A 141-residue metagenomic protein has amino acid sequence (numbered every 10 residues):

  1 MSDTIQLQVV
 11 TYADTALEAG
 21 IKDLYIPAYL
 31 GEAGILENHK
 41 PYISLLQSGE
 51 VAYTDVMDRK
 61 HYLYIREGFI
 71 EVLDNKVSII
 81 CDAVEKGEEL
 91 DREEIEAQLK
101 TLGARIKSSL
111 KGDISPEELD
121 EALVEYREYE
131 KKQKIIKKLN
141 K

Functional and structural regions predicted by a protein language model:
M1-T4, K141: Short, charged, intrinsically disordered terminal tails
S2, S44, S48, S78 (+2 more regions): Generic serine detector
Q8, A13-E96, K100-G103: Compact, glycine-rich, soluble single-domain proteins
E88-K141: Acidic/glycine-rich phosphate/pyrophosphate-binding loops and surrounding catalytic core that coordinate Mg2+
